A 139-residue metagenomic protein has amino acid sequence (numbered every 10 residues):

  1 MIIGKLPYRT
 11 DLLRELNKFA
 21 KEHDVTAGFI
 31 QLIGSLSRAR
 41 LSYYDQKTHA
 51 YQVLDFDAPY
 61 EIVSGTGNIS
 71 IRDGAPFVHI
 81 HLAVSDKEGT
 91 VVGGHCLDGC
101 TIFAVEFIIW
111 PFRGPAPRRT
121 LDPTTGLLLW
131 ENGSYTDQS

Functional and structural regions predicted by a protein language model:
M1-V78, A83-S139: N-terminal intrinsically disordered, cationic/polar leader segments that include organellar targeting peptides
